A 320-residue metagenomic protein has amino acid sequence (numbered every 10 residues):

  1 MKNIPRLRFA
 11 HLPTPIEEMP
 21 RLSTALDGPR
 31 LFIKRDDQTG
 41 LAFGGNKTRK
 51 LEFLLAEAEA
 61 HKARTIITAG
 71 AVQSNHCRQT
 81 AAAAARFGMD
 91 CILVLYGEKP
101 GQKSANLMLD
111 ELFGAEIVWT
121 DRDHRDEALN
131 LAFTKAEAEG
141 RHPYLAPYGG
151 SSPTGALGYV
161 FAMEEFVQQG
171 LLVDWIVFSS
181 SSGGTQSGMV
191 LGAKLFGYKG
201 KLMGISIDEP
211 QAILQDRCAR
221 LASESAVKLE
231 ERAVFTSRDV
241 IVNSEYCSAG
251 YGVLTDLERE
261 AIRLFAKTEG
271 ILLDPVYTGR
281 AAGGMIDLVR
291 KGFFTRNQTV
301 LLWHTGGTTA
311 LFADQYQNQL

Functional and structural regions predicted by a protein language model:
M1-L320: PLP-dependent amino-acid enzyme catalytic core
